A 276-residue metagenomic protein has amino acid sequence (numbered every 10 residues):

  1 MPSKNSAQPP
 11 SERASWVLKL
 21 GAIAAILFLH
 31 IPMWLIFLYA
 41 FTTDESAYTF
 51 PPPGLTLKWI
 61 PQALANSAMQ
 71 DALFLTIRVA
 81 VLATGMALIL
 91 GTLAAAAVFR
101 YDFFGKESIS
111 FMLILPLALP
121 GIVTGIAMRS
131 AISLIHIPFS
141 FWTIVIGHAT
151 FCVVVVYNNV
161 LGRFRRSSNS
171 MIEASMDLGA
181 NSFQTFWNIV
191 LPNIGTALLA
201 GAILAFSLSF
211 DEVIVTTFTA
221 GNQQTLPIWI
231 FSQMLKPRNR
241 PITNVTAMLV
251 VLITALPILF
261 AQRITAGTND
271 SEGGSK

Functional and structural regions predicted by a protein language model:
P2-L20, L161-I172, M176, S182-I189 (+1 more regions): C-terminal transmembrane helix and the adjacent membrane-cytosol boundary/short C-terminal tail of inner/organellar
K4, Q8, Y48-P51, L57 (+4 more regions): Membrane-interfacial helix termini and adjacent extracytoplasmic/periplasmic loops of multi-pass transporters
K4, Q8-S15, E45-Y48, L57-A68 (+1 more regions): Interhelical loop and adjacent transmembrane-helix boundary motif in polytopic membrane transport permeases
K4-S11, V81-L113, S130, I172 (+1 more regions): Transmembrane-helix boundary motif in ABC transporter permease subunits
L20-G21, I26-M33, A149, V153 (+3 more regions): Transmembrane alpha-helices
L27, Q70, F74, R78-L90 (+7 more regions): Hydrophobic alpha-helical transmembrane segments of multipass integral membrane proteins, especially permease/channel
I36-A47, V156, A197-F231: Non-cytoplasmic
L73, V98, L115, S170-L178 (+1 more regions): Short hydrophobic faces within alpha-helices
